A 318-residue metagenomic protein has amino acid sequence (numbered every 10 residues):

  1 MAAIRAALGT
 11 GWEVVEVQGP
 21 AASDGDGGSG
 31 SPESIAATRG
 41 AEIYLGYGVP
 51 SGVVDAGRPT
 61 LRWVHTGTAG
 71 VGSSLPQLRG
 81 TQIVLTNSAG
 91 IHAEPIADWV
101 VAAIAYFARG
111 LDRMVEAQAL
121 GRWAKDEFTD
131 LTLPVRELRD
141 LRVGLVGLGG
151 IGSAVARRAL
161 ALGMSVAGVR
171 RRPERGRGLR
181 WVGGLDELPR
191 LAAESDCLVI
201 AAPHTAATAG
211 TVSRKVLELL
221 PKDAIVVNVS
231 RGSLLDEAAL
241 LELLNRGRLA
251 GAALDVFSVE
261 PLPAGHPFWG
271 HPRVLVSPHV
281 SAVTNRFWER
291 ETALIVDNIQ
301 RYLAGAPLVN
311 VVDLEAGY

Functional and structural regions predicted by a protein language model:
M1-T86, S213: An N-terminal-biased, well-structured beta-alpha scaffold segment characteristic of Rossmann-like dinucleotide-binding
L45-G46, T66, V199-I200, N228 (+1 more regions): Redox-cofactor binding/interface segments in oxidoreductases and associated redox assembly factors
G52-T60, P76-T81, L217-K222, L243-R248 (+1 more regions): Short, conserved loop/helix-junction motifs that constitute active-site signature segments in enzyme catalytic cores
I83, S88-R142: Phosphate-binding beta-alpha-beta segment of Rossmann-like dinucleotide-binding domains, i.e., the NAD(P)
T86-N87, I91, P95-W99, R113-A117 (+1 more regions): C-terminal helix-to-coil terminal segments
L148-G149: Glycine-rich Rossmann-fold phosphate-binding loop(s) that bind the pyrophosphate of adenine dinucleotide cofactors
G152-S153: N-terminal Rossmann-fold NAD(P) dinucleotide-binding loop
R172-P267: Rossmann-like adenosine-cofactor binding region
